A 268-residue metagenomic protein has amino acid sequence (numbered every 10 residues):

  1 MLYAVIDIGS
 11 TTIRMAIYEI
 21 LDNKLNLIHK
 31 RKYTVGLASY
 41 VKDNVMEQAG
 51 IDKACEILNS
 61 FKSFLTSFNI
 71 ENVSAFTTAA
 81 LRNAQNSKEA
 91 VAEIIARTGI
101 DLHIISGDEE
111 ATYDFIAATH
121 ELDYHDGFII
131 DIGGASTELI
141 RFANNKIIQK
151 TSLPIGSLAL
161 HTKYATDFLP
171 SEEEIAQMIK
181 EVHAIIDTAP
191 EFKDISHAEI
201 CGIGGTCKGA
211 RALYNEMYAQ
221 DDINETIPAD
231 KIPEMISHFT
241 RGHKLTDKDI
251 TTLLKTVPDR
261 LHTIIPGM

Functional and structural regions predicted by a protein language model:
M1-N26: N-terminal basic/disordered segments at the start of proteins
Y3-D7, G127-D131, I200: Short glycine-aspartate micro-motif
S10-T12, A118, G133-L139, G205: Ser/Thr-glycine-rich phosphate-binding loops at phosphate-binding pockets of nucleotides, nucleotide cofactors
I17, Y40-S63, S67, T78-D126 (+2 more regions): Helical "lid/coupling" subdomains associated with nucleotide-phosphate turnover
N23-I28, K146-I148: Beta-strand initiation motifs
R31-Y33: A structural signal for short, well-ordered beta-strand segments
V35-L37, I132, I155: Hydrophobic residues in beta-strands and at strand termini
N72-A75: Conserved beta-strand/loop subsegment of P-loop NTPase cores
